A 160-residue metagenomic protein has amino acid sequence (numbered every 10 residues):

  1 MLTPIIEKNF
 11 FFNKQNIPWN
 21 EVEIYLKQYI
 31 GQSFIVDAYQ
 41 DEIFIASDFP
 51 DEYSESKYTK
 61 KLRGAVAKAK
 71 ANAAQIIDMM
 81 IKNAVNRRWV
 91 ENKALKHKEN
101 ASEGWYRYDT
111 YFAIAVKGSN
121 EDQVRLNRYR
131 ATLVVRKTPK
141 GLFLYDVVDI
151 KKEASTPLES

Functional and structural regions predicted by a protein language model:
M1-S160: Ribonuclease/tRNase effector modules and their secretory precursors
